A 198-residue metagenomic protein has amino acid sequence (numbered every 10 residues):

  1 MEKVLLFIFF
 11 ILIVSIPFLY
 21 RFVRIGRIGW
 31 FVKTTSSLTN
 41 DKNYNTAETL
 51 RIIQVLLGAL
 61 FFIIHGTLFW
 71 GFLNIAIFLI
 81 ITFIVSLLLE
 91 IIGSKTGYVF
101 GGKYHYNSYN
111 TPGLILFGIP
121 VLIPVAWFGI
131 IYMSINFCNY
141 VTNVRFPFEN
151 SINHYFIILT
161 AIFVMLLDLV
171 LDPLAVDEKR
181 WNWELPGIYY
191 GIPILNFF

Functional and structural regions predicted by a protein language model:
M1-F198: Aromatic-rich, lipid-facing transmembrane alpha helices and their immediate juxtamembrane interface loops in integral
